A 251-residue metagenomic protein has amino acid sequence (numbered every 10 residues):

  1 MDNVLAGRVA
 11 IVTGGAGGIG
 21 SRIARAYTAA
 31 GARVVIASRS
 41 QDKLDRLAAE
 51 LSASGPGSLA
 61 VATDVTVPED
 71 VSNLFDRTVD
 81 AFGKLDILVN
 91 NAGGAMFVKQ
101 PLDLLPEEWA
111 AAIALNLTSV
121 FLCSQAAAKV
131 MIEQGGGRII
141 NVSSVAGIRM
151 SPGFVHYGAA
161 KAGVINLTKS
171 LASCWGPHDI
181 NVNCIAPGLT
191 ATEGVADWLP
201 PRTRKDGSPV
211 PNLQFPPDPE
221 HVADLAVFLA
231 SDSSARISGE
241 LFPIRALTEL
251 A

Functional and structural regions predicted by a protein language model:
V9, A16-G17: Conserved glycine-rich cofactor-binding loop
Q41-D42, A62-L74, P106, E220: The beta1-alpha1 cofactor-binding region of Rossmann-like NAD(H)/NADP(H)-dependent oxidoreductases
K99-P101, L105-A110: Substrate-binding pocket helix/loop in short-chain dehydrogenase/reductase
S124, A160, T168: Active-site helix of classical SDR
S144: Residue(s) in the substrate-gating loop at a strand-loop-helix junction that position the organic substrate next
R149, S170-I180, A235: Active-site-adjacent segment of SDR/Rossmann-fold oxidoreductases
P177, C184, D206-L247: C-terminal helical subdomain
